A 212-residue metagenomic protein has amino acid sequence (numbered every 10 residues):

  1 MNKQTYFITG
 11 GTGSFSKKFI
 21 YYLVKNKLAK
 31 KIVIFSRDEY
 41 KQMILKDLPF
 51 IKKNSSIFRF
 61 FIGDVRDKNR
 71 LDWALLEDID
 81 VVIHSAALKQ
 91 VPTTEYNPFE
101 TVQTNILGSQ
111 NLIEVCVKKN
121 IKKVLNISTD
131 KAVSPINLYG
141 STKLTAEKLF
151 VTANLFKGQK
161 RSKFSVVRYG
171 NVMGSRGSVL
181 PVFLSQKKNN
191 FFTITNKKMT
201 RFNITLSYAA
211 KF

Functional and structural regions predicted by a protein language model:
Q4-N26: N-terminal Rossmann NAD(P)H-binding glycine-rich loop of SDR-like oxidoreductase domains
T9, L76-S85, N126: Rossmann-fold scaffold of SDR-type NAD(P)-dependent oxidoreductases
V24, L28-K41: Conserved glycine-rich Rossmann-like NAD(P)H-binding loop of the short-chain dehydrogenase/reductase
S36, F61-I62, Q103: Conserved residues in the N-terminal Rossmann fold of short-chain dehydrogenase/reductase
R59-V81: Conserved Rossmann-fold cofactor-binding substructure of NAD(P)-dependent oxidoreductases
F60, N126, V166-R168: Conserved beta-strand scaffold in the Rossmann-like NAD(H)/NADP(H)-binding core of dehydrogenases/reductases
H84, L88-L144, K148, T152 (+1 more regions): Conserved Rossmann-fold NAD(P)-dependent oxidoreductase catalytic core, especially the SDR/UDP-sugar
L138, L144-F212: NAD(P)-dependent short-chain dehydrogenase/reductase
